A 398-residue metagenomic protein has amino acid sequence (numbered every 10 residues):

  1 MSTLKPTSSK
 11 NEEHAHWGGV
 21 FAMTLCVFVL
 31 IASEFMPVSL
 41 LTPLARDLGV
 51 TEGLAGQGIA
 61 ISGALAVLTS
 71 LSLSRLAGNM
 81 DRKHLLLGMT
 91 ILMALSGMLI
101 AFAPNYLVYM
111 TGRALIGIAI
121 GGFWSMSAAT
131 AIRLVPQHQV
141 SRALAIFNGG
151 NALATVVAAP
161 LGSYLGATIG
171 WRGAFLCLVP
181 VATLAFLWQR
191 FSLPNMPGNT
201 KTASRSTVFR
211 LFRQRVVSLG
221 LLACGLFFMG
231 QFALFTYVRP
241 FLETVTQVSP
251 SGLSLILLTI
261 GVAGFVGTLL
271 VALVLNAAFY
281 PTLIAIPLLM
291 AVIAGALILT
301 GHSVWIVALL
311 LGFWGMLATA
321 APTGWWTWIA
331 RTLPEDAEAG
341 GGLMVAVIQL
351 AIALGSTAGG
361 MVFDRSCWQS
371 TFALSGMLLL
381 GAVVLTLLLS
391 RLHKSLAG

Functional and structural regions predicted by a protein language model:
G49, D81, F102-V108, Q247 (+1 more regions): Helix-breaking motifs and short loop linkers at transmembrane-helix boundaries and internal kinks in secondary membrane
L68-P104: Conserved MFS/SLC helix-loop-helix module at the cytosolic interface between two early adjacent transmembrane helices
T69-D81, G267-F279, F363: Helix-to-loop junctions at the C-terminal end of transmembrane segments in multipass secondary transporters
S96, L107-L115, W305-F313: Paired small-residue
V108, Q137-H138, A145-F191: Helix-loop-helix hairpin linking two adjacent transmembrane segments in secondary transporters
G112-G150: Cytoplasmic helix-loop-helix junction between adjacent transmembrane helices in 12-TM secondary transporters
P281-G324: C-terminal transmembrane helical hairpin of 12-TM major facilitator-type secondary transporters
T332-W368, L374-S375: A late C-terminal transmembrane helix in Major Facilitator Superfamily
